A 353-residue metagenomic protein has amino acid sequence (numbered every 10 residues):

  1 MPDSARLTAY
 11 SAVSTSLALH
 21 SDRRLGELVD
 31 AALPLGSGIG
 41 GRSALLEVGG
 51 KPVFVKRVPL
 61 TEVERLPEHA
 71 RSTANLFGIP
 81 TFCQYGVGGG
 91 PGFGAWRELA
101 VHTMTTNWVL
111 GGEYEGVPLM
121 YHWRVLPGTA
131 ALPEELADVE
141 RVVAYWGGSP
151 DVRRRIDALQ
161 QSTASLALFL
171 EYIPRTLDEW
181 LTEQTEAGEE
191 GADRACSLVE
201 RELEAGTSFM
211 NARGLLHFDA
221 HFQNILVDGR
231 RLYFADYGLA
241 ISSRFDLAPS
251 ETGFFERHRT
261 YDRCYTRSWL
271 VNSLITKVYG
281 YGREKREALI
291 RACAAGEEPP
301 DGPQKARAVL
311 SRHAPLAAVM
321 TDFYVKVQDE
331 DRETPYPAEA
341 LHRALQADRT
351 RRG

Functional and structural regions predicted by a protein language model:
M1-G36: Juxta-kinase regulatory segment immediately upstream of eukaryotic protein kinase catalytic domains
L28-L168: Conserved ATP-binding subdomain of kinase catalytic cores across diverse folds
E62-V63, L177, I225, S242-R244: Conserved protein kinase catalytic core
L126-R213, S243-P249, G253-E256, T260 (+4 more regions): ATP-dependent phospho-/nucleotidyl transfer catalytic cores
P174, F222, L239: Short, glycine/acidic-enriched loop or turn micro-motifs at the edges of active sites
A212-F222: Catalytic-loop of the protein kinase fold
V227-R230: Activation-loop N-terminal segment of eukaryotic-like protein kinases
Y233-A344: C-lobe/activation-segment region of protein kinase-like
